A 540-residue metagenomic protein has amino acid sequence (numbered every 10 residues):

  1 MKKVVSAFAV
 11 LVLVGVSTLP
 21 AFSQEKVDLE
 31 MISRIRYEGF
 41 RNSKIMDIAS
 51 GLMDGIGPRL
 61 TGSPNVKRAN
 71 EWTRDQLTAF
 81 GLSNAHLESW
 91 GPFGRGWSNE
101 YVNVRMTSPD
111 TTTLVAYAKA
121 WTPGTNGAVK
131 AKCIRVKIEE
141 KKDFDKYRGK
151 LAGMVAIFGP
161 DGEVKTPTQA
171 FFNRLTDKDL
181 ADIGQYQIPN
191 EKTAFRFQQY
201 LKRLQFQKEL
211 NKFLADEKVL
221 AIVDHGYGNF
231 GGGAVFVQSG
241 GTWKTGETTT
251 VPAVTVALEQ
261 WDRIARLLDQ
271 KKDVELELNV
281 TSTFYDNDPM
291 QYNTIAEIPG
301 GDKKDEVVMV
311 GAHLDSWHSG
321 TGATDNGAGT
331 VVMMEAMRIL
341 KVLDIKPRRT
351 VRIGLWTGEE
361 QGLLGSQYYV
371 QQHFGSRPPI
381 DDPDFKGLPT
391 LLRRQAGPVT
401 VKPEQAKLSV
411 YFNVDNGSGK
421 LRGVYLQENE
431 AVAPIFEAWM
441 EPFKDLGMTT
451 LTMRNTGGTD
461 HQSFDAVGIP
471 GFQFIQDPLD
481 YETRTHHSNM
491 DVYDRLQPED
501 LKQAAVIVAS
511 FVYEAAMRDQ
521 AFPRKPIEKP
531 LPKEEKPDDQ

Functional and structural regions predicted by a protein language model:
A7-T18: Bacterial N-terminal signal peptides
A21-E25: Boundary at the C-terminal end of the N-terminal hydrophobic targeting segment
V27-M31, S50, D54-P189: Noncatalytic luminal/extracellular "stalk/propeptide" segments of secretory-pathway proteins
V27-S63, A234-T242, D315, N413-G419 (+1 more regions): N-terminal capping segment at the start of a domain
L29-M31, V115-A116, W121-K146, G241-A323 (+1 more regions): Soluble metallo-hydrolase cores and metallopeptidase-like ectodomains found primarily in the secretory/periplasmic
I32-F40, D54-P64, V102, A120 (+14 more regions): Second-shell loop/turn segments in exported
P109, T113, N126-V136, A152-G153 (+4 more regions): Metal-dependent peptidase/peptidase-like ectodomains
K192-L204, K208-N211, A215-D216, A221 (+3 more regions): Active-site-adjacent substrate-binding region of metalloamidase/peptidase-like peptide-processing proteins
